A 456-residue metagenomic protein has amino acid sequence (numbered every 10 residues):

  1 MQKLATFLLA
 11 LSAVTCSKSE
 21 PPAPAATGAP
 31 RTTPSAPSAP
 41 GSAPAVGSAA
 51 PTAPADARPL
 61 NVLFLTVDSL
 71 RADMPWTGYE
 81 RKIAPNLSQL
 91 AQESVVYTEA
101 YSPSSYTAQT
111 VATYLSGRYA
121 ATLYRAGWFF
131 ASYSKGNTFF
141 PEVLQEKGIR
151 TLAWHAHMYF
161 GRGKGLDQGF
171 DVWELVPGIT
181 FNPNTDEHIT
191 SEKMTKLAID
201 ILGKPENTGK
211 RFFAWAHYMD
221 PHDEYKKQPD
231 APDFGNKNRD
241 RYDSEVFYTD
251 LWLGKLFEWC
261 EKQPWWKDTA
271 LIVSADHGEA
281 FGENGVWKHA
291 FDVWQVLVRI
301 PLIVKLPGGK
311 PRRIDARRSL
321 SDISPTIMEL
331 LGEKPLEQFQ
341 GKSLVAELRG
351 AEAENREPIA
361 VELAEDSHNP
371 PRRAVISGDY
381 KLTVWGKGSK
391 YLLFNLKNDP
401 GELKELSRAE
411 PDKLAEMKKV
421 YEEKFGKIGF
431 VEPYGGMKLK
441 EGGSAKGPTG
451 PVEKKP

Functional and structural regions predicted by a protein language model:
L4-A5, D412: Short, compositionally stereotyped local motifs that mark structural "simplifiers"
A5-V14: Bacterial N-terminal signal peptides
V14-P456: Catalytic domains that recognize anionic headgroups
